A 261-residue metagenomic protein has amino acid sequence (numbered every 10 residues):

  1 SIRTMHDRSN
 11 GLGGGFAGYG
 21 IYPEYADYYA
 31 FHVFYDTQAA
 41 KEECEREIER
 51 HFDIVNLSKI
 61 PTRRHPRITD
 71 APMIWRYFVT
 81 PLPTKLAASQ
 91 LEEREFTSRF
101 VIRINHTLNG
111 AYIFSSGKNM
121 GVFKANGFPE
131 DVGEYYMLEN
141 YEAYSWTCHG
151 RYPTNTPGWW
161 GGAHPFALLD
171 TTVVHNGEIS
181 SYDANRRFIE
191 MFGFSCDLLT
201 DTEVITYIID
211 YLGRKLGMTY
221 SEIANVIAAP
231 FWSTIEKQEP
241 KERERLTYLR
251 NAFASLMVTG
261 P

Functional and structural regions predicted by a protein language model:
S1-P261: Conserved short alpha-helical segments that host acidic/polar catalytic motifs at enzyme active sites
